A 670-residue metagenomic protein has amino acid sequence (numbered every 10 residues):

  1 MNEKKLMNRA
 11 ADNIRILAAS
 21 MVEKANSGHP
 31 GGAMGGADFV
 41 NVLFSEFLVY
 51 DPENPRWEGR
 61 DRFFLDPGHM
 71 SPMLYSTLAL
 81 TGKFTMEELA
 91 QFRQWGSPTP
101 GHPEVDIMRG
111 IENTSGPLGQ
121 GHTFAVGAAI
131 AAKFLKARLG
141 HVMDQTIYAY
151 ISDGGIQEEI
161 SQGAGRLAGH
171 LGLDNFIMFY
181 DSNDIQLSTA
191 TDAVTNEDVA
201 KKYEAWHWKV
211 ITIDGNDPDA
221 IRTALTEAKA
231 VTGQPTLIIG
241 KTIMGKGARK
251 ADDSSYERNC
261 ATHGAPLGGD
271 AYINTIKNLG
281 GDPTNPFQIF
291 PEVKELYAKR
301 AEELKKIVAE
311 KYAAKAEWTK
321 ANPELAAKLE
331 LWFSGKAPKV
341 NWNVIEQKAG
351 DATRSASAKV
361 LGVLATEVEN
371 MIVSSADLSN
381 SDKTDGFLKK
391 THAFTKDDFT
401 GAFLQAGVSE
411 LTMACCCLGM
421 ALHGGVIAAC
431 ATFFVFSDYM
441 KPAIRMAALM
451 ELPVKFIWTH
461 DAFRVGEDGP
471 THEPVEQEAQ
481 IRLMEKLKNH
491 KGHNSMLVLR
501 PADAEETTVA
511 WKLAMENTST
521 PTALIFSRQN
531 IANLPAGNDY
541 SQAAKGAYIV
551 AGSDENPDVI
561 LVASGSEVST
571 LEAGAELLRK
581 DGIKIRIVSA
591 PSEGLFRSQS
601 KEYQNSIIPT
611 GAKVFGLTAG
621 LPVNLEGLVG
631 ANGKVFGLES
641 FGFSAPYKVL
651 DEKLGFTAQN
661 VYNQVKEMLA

Functional and structural regions predicted by a protein language model:
M1-T146, E295, A301-I525, N530-A532 (+4 more regions): Thiamine diphosphate
L65-D66, S152, I213, G240 (+5 more regions): Small/polar loops that bind or transfer phosphate-bearing groups
Q94-D106, F124, I130, F134-D144 (+4 more regions): Thiamine diphosphate
Y148, I372, I560-V562: Conserved beta-strand elements of the Class I
A149-Y150, M178, S374, F615: Residue-level marker for buried hydrophobic side chains located in beta-strands that build the well-ordered beta-sheet
G154-I160: Short acidic, Gly/Ser-rich segments with clustered Asp/Glu that frequently serve as metal-coordination loops in enzyme
I276-I307: Non-catalytic, alpha-helical, charged scaffold/linker segments that couple or flank catalytic or architectural cores
